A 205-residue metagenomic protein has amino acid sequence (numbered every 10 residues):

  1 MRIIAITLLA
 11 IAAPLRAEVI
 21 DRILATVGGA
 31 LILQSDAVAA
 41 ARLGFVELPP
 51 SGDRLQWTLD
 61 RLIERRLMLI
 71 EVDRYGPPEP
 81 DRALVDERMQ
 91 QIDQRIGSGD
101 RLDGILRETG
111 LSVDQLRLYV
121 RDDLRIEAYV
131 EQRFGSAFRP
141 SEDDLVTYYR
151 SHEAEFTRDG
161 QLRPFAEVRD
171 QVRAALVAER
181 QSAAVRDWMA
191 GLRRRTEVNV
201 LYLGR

Functional and structural regions predicted by a protein language model:
M1-T7: Sec-dependent signal peptide recognition, specifically the positively charged N-region followed immediately by
L8-A17: Hydrophobic h-region of N-terminal signal peptides that target proteins for export in Gram-negative bacteria
P14, A41-R42, D122: Generic secondary-structure boundary signal with a strong preference for alpha-helix termini
E18-V38: Short N-terminal segments immediately surrounding and downstream of signal-peptide cleavage
I20-I23, D53-R205: Peptidyl-prolyl cis-trans isomerase
V38-G52: Short, surface-exposed, low-complexity cationic segments
